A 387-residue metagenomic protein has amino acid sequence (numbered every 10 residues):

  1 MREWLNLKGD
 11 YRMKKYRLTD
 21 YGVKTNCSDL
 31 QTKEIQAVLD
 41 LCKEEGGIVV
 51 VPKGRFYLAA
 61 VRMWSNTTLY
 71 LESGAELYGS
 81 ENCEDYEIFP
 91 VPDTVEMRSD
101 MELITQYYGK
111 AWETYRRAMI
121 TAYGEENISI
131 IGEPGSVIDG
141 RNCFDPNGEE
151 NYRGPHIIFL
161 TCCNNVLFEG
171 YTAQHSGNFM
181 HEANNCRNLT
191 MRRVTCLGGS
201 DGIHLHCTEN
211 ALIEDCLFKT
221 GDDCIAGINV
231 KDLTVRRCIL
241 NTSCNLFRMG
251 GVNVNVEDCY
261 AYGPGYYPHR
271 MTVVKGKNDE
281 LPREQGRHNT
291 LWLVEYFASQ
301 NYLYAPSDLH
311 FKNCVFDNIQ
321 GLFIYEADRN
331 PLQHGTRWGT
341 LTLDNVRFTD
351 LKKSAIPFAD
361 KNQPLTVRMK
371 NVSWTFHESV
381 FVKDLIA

Functional and structural regions predicted by a protein language model:
R2-A387: Extracellular/periplasmic carbohydrate-active domains that bind, remodel, or depolymerize complex polysaccharides
